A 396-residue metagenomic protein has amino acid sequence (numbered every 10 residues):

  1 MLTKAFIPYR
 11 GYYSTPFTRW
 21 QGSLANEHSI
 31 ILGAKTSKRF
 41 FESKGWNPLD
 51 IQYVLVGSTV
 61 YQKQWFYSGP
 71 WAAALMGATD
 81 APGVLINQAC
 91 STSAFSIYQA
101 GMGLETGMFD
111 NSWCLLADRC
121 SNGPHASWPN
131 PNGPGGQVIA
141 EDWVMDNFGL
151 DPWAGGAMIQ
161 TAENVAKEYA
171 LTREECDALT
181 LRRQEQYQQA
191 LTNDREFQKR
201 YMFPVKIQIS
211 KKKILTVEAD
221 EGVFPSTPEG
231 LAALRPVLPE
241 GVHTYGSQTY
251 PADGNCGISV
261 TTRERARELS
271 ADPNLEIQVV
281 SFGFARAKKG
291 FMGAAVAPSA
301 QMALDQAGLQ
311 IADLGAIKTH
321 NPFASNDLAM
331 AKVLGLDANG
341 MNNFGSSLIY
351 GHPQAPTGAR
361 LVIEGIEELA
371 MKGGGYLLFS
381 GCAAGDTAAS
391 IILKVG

Functional and structural regions predicted by a protein language model:
M1-R39, F95-I139, D146-Q160, K167 (+3 more regions): Conserved beta-strand-centric core segments of catalytic alpha/beta enzyme folds
L2, Y61, W65, W71 (+3 more regions): Claisen-condensing/thiolase-fold acyl-transfer catalytic domains that form or cleave C-C bonds in fatty acid
I7-Y13, F203-K206, E276-A285: Short amphipathic
S14-T15, N26, I30-K35, S43 (+3 more regions): N-terminal extracellular/periplasmic Venus flytrap/periplasmic-binding protein-like
A25-Y98, G103-N132, R200-V217, I311-L334: Conserved beta-ketoacyl condensing-enzyme motif
N47-D50, R173-D177, Q189-P204, D272-I277 (+3 more regions): Flexible, glycine/charged-enriched surface loops at secondary-structure junctions
G57-S58, R182-Q186, A285: A short structural micro-motif
A162-T172, Q301-L309: Short, well-ordered beta-strand elements within core beta-sheets of diverse protein domains
